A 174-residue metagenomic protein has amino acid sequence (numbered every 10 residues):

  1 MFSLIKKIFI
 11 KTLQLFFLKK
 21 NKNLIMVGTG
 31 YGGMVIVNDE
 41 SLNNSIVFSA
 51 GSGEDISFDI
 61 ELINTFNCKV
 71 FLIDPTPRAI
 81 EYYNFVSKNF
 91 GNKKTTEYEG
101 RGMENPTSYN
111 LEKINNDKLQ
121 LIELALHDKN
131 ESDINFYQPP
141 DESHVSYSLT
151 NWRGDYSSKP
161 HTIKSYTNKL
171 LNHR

Functional and structural regions predicted by a protein language model:
M1-R174: Phosphate/nucleotide-binding beta-alpha loop and adjacent structural elements of enzyme active sites
